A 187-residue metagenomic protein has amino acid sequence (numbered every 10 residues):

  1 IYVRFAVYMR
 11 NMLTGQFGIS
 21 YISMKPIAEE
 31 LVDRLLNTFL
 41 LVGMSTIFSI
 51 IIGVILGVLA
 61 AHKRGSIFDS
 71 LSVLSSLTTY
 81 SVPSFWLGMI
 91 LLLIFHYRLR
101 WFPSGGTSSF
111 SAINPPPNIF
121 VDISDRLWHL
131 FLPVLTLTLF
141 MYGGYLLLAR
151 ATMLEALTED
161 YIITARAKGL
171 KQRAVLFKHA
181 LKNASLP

Functional and structural regions predicted by a protein language model:
I1-V54: An internal, D/E-rich "acidic patch" concept
Y2-A6, G18-Y21, L87-G88, P103-G105 (+1 more regions): Short, hydrophobic secondary-structure boundary micro-motifs
V7, V58, M89-L93: Transmembrane alpha-helix boundary and packing residues in multipass membrane permease domains and related
L31, L35-F68, I113-P187: Alpha-helical transmembrane segments of integral membrane proteins, especially multi-pass inner/plasma-membrane
D69-V73: Membrane-interface helix-entry/capping residues at the boundaries of transmembrane alpha-helices
L74-T78, V82, W86-Y142: Membrane-water interface segments at transmembrane-helix boundaries in multipass membrane proteins
